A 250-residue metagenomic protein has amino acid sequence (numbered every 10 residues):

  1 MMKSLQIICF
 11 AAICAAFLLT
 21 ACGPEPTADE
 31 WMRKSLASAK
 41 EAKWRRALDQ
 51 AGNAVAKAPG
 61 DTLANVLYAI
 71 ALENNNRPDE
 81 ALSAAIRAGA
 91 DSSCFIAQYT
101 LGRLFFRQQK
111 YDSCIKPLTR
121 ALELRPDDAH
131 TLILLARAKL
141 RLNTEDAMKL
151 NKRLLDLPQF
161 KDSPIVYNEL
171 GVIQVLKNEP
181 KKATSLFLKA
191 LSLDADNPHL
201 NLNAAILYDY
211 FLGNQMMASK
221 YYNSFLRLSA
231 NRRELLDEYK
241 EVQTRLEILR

Functional and structural regions predicted by a protein language model:
L19-L67, N74-D79, S83, R250: N-terminal leader/linker segments that initiate helical-solenoid repeat arrays
L36, I70, R103, R137 (+3 more regions): Residue-level recognition of tetratricopeptide repeat
K40-E41, N74-N75, R107-Q108, L140-L142 (+3 more regions): Register position in tetratricopeptide repeats
N53-A54, A85-A88, R120-A121, R153-L157 (+2 more regions): Canonical positions in the second alpha-helix
P59, S92-S93, P126, Q159-D162 (+2 more regions): Short coil turns that delineate tetratricopeptide repeat
L67, T100, L134, N168-E169 (+3 more regions): Canonical tetratricopeptide repeat
Q159-P164, L176, P198, L202-R250: Terminal, low-structured helical/coil segments at or just beyond the last alpha-helical repeat
